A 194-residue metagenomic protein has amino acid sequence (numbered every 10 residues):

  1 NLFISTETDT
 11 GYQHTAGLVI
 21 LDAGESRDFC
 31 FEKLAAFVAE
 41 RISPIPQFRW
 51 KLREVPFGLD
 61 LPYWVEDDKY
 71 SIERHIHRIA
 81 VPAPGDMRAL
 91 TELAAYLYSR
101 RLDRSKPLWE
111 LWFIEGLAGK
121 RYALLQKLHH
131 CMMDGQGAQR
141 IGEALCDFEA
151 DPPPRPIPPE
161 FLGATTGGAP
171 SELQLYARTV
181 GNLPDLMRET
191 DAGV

Functional and structural regions predicted by a protein language model:
N1-T6, G11-I20: M16 family metallopeptidases and their MPP-like homologs
A16-V194: Soluble acyl-CoA-dependent acyltransferase catalytic core bearing the H(X)4D motif
